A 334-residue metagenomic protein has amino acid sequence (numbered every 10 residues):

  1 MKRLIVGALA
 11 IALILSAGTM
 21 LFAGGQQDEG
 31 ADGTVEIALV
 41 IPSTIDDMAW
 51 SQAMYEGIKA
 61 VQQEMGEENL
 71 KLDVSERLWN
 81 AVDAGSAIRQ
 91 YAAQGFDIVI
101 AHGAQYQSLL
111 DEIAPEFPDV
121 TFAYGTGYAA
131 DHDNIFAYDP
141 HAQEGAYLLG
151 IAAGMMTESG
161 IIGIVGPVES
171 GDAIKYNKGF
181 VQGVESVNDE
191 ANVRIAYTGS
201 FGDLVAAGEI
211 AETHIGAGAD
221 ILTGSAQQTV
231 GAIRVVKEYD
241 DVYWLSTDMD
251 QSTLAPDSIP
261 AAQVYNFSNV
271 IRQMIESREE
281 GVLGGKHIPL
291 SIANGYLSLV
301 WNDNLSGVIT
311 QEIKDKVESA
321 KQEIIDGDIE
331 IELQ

Functional and structural regions predicted by a protein language model:
M1-E36: Short, low-complexity disordered leader/linker segments with a strong preference for bacterial N-terminal type II
G24-Q334: A residue-level marker of the well-folded mature domains of exported/periplasmic proteins
